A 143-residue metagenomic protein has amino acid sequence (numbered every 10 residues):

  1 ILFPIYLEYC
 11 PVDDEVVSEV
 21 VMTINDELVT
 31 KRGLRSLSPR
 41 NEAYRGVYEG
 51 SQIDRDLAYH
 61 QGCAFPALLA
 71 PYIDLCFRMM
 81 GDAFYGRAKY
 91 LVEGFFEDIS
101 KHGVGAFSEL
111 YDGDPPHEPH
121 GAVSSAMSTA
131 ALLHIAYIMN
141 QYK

Functional and structural regions predicted by a protein language model:
I1-A67, E93-K143: Extended glycan-interaction surfaces of carbohydrate-active proteins
L7, L75-R78, D82, I135: Core register positions within helices of long alpha-helical scaffolds
F65-L75: Internal helical hairpin/lid segments
P71, A83-F95, A131: Extracellular low-complexity, Gly/Ser/Thr-rich intrinsically disordered linkers and protease-sensitive activation/hinge
